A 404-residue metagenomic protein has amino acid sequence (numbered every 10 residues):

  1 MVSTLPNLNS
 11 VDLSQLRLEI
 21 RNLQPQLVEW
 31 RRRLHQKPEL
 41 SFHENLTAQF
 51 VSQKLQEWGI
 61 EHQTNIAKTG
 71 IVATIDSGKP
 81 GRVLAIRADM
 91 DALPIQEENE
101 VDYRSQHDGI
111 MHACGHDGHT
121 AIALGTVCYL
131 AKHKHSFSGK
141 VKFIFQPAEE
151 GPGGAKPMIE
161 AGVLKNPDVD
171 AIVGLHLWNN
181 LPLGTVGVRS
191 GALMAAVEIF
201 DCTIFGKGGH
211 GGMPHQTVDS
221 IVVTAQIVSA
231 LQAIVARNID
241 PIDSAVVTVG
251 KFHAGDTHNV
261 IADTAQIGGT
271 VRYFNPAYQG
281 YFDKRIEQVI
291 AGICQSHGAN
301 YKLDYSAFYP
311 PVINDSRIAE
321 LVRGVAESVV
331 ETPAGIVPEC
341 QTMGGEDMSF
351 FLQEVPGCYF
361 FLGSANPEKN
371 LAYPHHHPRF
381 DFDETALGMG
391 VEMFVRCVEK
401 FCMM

Functional and structural regions predicted by a protein language model:
V2-H112, A121, C128-F137: Acidic/His- and Gly-rich active-site-bordering loop/insert found across diverse amide/peptide-bond hydrolases
V2-L8, A225-M404: Metal-dependent amide/peptide-bond hydrolase catalytic core, centered on the "pita-bread" metallohydrolase fold
L34, A73, I86, H116 (+8 more regions): Divalent metal-coordination and catalytic microenvironments
I71-V72, L93-I95, N99-M111, D117-G118 (+2 more regions): Histidine/acidic-residue-rich, glycine-tolerant segments that coordinate divalent metal ions
A85-R87, Q96, F200, Y359-S364: Non-cysteine beta-strand/loop elements that form the S-adenosyl-L-methionine
R87, I122-L124, G174, T264: Structural signature of FAD isoalloxazine-binding scaffolds in flavoprotein oxidoreductases
G125-H135, K165, L352-E354: Alpha-helix C-terminal capping segments
